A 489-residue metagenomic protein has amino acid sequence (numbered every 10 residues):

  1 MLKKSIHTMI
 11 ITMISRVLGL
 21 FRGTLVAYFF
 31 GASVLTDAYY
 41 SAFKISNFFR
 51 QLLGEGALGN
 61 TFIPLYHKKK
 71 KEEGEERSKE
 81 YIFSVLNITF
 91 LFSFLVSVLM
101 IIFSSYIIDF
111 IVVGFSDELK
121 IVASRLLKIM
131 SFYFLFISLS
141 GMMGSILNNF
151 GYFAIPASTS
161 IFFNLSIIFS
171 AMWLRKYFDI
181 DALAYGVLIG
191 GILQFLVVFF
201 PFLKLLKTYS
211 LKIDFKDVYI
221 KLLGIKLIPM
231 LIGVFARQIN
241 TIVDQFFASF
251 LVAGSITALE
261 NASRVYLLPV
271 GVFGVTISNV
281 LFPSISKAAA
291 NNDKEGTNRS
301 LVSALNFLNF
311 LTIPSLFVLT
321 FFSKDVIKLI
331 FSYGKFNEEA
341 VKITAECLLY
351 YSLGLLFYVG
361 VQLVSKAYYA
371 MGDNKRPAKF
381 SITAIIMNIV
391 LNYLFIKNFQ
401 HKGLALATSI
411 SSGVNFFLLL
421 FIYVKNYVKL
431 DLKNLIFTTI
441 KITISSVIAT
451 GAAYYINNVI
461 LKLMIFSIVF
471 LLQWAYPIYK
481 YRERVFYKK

Functional and structural regions predicted by a protein language model:
M1-K489: Membrane-embedded alpha-helical bundles of multi-pass transporters/translocases, especially carrier/permease families
